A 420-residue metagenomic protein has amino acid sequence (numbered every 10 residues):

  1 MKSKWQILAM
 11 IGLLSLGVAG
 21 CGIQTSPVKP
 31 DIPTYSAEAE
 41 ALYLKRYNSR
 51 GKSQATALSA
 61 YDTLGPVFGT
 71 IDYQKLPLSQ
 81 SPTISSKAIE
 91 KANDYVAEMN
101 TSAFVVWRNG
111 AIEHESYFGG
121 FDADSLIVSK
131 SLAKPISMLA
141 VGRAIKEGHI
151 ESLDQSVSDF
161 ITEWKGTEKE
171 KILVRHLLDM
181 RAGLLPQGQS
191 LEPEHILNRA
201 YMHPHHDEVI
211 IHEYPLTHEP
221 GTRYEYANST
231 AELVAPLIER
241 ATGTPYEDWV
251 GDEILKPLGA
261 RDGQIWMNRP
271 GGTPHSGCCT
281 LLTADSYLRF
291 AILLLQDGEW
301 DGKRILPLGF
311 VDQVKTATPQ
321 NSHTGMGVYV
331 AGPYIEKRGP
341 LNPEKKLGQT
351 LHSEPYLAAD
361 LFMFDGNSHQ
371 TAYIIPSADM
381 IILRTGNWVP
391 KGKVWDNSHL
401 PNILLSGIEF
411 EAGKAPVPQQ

Functional and structural regions predicted by a protein language model:
M1-A9: Bacterial N-terminal signal peptides that target proteins for export
W5, C21-F121, I150, I403 (+1 more regions): N-terminal leader/targeting segments and the immediately adjacent pre-domain N-terminus
A9-G17: Bacterial N-terminal signal peptides
E98-T101, S125, N367-H369: Short, small/polar residue-rich loop motifs at catalytic or cofactor-binding pockets
G110, I127-L153, L177, V234-I238 (+1 more regions): Active-site SXXK
V128, E147-L185, E213-P215, T242-G277 (+1 more regions): Active-site helix/loop module of the DD-peptidase/beta-lactamase fold, centered on the serine-lysine SxxK catalytic
T230-L237, C278-W300, Q370-G386: Active-site-proximal alpha-helical segments within enzyme catalytic domains
R261-Q264, T316-I381: Active-site Gly/Thr loop motif
